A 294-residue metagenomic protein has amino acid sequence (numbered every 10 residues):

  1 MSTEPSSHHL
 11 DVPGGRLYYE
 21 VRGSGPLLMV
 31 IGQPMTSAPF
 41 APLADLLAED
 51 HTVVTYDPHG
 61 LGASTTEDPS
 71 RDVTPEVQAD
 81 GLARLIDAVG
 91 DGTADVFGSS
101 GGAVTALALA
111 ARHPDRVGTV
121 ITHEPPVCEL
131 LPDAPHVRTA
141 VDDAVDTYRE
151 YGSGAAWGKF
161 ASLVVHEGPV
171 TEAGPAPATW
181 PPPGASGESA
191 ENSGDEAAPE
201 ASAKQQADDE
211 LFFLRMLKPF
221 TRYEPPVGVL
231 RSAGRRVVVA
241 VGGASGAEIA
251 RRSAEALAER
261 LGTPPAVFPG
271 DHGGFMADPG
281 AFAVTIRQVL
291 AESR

Functional and structural regions predicted by a protein language model:
S2-T3, H8-T65, R71: Conserved HGGG/HGGXW glycine-rich cap/lid loop of the alpha/beta-hydrolase fold
V30-I31, F97, A240-G242: Short hydrophobic segments within beta-strands
T52, G92-D133: Conserved hydrolase catalytic core segment
D57-L61, P126, P269-D271: Short beta-to-alpha linker loops that shape the active-site pocket of alpha/beta-hydrolase fold enzymes
G60-D95: Active-site loop/oxyanion-hole signature of alpha/beta-hydrolase fold enzymes
A79, A83, W157, P279-R287: Short, amphipathic alpha-helical "lid/cap" segments that border enzyme active or binding sites
H136, A140-D143, T147-A256, R260-P264: Alpha/beta-hydrolase
E259-R294: Catalytic active-site module of serine/aspartate enzymes centered on a nucleophile-bearing elbow/loop
